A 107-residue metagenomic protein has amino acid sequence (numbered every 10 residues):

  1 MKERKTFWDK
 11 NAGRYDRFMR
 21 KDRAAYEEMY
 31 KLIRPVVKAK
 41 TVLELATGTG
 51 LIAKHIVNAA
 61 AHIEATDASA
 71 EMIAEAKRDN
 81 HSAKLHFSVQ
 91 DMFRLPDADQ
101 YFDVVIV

Functional and structural regions predicted by a protein language model:
M1-V37: Conserved class I S-adenosyl-L-methionine
D16, E44, D67, D91 (+1 more regions): Acidic active-site catalytic centers that drive phospho-/nucleotidyl reactions and related ester hydrolyses
M19, A76-K77, D99: Short, flexible helix/strand-to-coil boundary loops that buttress conserved ligand/catalytic motifs in alpha/beta
V36-V37, V57, D99: A short, aliphatic-rich alpha-helical micro-motif
K40, A61, D103: Conserved acidic residues
K40-G48: Conserved class I S-adenosyl-L-methionine
T47-R94: Class I SAM-dependent methyltransferase SAM/SAH-binding core
F93-V105: A short acidic, Gly/Pro-enriched loop at the edge of an enzyme's catalytic core that lines a small-molecule cofactor
